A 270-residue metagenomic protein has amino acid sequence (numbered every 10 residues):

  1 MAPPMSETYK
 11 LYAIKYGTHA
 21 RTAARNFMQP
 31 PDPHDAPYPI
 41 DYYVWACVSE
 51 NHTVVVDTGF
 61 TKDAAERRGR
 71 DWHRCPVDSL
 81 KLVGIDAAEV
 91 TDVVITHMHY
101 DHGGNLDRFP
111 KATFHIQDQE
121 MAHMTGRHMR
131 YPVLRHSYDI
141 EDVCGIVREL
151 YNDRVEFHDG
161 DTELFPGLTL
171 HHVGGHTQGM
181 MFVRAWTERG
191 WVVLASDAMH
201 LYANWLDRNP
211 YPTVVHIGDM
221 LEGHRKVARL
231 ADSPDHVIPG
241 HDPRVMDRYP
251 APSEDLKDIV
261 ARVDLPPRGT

Functional and structural regions predicted by a protein language model:
A2-P37, V260-T270: Basic, amphipathic N-terminal segments that precede the first structured/catalytic domain
A2-P4, R74-I85, E89, Q119-H172 (+1 more regions): Metallo-beta-lactamase
L11, C47, D57, V90 (+7 more regions): Divalent metal-coordination and catalytic microenvironments
A13, V44-V48, V54, F157-E188: Core dinuclear metal-dependent hydrolase active-site scaffold
Y16-D78, F182-S196: Conserved beta-strand hairpin/beta-sheet module of binuclear metal-dependent hydrolase folds, prominently
Y16-G17, T58-T61, M98, Q119-E120 (+3 more regions): Active-site metal-binding loops of divalent metal-dependent hydrolases
R70, R74-D78, F182, W186-T270: Cap/insert and terminal regions of metallo-dependent hydrolase folds
R70-I116: Active-site metal-binding motif and surrounding structural segment of the metallo-beta-lactamase
